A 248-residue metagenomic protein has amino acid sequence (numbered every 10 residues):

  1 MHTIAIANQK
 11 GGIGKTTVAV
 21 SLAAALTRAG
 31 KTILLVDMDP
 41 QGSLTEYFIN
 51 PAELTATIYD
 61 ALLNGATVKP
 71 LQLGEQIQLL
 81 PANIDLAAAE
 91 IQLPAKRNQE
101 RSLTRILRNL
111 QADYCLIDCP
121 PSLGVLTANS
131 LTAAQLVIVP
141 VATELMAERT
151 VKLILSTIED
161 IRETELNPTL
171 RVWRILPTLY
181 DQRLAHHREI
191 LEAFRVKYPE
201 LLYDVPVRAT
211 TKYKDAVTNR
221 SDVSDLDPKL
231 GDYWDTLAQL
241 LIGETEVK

Functional and structural regions predicted by a protein language model:
M1-K248: P-loop NTP-binding core
